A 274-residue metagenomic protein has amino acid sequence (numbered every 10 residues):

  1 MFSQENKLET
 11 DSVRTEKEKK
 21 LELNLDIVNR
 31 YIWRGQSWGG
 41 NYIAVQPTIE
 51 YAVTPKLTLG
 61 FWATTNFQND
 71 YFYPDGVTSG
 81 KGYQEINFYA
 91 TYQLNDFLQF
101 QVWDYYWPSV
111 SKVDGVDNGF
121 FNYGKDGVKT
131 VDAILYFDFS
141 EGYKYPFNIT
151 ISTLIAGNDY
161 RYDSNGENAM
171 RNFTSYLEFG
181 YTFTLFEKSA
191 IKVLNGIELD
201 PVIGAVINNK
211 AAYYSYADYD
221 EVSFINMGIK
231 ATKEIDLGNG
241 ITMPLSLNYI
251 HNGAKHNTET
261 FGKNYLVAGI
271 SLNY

Functional and structural regions predicted by a protein language model:
M1-K20: Cleavable N-terminal export/targeting peptides
N6-K7, Y92, T260-Y274: Outer-membrane beta-barrel "beta-signal"
K19, N41-V45, G82-I86, G127-A133 (+3 more regions): Residues that define the transmembrane beta-barrel architecture of outer-membrane proteins
L21, P55-F61, D96-V102, E141-I151 (+2 more regions): Repeated loop/turn-to-beta-strand initiation elements of outer-membrane beta-barrel proteins
L25-N29, P47-Y51, F88-Y92, A133-F139 (+7 more regions): Residues on the lipid-exposed face of transmembrane beta-strands in outer-membrane beta-barrel proteins
I27-W33, A63-N69, L94, D104-S109 (+7 more regions): Transmembrane beta-strands of outer-membrane beta-barrel pores
T58-N95, F100-D126, E221, N257: Surface-exposed loop and membrane-interface regions of Gram-negative outer-membrane beta-barrel proteins
E198-K255: Outer membrane beta-barrel transmembrane domains
